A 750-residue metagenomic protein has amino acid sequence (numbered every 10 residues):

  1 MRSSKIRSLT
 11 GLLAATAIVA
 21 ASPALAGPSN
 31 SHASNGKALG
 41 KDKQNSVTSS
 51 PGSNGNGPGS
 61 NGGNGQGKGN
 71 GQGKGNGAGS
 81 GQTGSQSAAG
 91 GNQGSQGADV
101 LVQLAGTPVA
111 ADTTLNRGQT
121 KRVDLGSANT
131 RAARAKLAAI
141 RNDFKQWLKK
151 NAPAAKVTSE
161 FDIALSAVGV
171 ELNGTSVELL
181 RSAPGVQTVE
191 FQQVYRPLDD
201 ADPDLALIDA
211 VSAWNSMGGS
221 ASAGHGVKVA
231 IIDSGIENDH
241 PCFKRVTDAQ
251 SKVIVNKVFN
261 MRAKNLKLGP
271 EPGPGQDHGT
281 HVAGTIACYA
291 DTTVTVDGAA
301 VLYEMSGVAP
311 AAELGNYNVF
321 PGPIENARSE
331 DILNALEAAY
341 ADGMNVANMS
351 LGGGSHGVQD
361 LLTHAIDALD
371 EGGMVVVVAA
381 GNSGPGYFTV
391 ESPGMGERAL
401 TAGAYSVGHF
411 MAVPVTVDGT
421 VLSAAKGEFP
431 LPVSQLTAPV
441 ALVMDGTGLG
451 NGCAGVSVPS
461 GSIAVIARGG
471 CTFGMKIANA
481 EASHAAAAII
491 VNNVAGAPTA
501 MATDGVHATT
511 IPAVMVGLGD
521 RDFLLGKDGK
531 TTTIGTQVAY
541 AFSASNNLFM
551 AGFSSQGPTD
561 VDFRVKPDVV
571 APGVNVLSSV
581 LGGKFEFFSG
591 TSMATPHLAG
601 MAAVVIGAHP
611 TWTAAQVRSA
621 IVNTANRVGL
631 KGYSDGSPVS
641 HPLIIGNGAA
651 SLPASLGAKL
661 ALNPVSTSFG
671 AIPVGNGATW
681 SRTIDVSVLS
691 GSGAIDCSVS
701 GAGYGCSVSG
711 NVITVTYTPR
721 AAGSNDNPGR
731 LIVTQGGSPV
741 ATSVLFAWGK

Functional and structural regions predicted by a protein language model:
R2-T10: Bacterial N-terminal signal peptides that target proteins for export
G11-A20: Bacterial N-terminal signal peptides
L25-Q96, L179: Mature extracytoplasmic/periplasmic regions of secreted or cell-envelope proteins, especially long low-complexity
G71-G73, G81, S85-L198: Inhibitory N-terminal propeptides of secreted protease zymogens
Q86, Q193-A482, V491-A513, L518-D520 (+6 more regions): Peri-catalytic substrate-binding/gating loops that frame the active-site cleft of hydrolases
I684, N725-G736: A short beta-strand micro-motif common to beta-rich folds, especially ectodomain repeats
T718-S724: Short, surface-exposed loop/turn segments at beta-strand-coil junctions that are enriched for proline with nearby
S738-G749: C-terminal edge beta-strand
